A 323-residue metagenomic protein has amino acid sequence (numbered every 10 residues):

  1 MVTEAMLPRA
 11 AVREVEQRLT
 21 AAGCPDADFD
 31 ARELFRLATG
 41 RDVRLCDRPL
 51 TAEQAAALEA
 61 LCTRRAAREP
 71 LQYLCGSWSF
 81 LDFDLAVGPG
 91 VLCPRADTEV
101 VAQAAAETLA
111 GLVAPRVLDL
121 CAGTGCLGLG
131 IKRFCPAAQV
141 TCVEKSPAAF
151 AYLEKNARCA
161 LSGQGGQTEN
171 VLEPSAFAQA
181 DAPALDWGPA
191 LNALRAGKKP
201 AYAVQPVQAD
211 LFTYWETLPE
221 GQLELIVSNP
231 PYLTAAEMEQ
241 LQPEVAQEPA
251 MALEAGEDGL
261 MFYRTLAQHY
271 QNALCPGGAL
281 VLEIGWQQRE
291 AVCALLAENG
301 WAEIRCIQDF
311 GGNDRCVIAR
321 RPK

Functional and structural regions predicted by a protein language model:
M1-G23, G111, D186-W187, G197-K199 (+2 more regions): Short, low-complexity, intrinsically disordered N-terminal peptides in bacterial proteins
V2-C75: N-terminal auxiliary segments of SAM/dcSAM-dependent transferases
R32-R36, T63, Q103, L129 (+2 more regions): Generic alpha-helical structural context detector
L45, A66-E69, C75, F80 (+6 more regions): Residue-level signal for pocket-adjacent positions within structured domains
R48, A60-A137, C142-E154, W187 (+1 more regions): SAM-dependent Rossmann-like transferase core, predominantly class I methyltransferases with a strong bias toward
Q54, P94-D97, F262: An acidic site on a long C-lobe helix of protein kinase domains
Q103, F134-Q139, V143-E173, F177-R321: S-adenosylmethionine
